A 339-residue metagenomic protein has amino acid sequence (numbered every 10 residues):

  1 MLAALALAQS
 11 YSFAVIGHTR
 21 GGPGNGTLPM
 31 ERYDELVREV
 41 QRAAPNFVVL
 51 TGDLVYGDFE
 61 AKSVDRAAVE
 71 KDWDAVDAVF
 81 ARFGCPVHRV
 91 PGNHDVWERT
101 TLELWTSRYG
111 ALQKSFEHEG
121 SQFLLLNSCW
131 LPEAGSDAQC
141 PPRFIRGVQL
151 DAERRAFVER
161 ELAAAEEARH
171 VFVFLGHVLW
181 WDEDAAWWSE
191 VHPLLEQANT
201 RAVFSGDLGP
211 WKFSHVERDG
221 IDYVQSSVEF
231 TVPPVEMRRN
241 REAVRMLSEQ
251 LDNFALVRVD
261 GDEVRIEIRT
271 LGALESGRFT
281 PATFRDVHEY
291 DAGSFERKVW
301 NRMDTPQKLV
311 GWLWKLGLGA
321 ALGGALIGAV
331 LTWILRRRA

Functional and structural regions predicted by a protein language model:
M1-L7, V330: Sec-dependent N-terminal signal peptides of Gram-negative exported proteins
L5-A67, R160, W181: N-terminal active-site segment of His-dependent metallophosphoesterases
Q9-G26, M30, L150, R154-A185 (+2 more regions): Mobile, glycine- and charge-enriched loop segments and immediately flanking short secondary-structure elements within
F13-V15, V48-L50, R89, V173 (+1 more regions): Residue-level marker for buried hydrophobic side chains located in beta-strands that build the well-ordered beta-sheet
G17-R20, N127-W130, H177, S227 (+1 more regions): A mature extracytoplasmic/lumenal domain signature
H18, G52-D53, G92-N93, G176 (+1 more regions): Active-site glycine-centered loops adjacent to acidic/histidine catalytic or metal-binding residues that shape
E60-H170, E190-A202, P210-D260, V264: Extended active-site neighborhood of metal-dependent phosphoesterases/phosphodiesterases
R245-A339: A short C-terminal boundary segment appended to hydrolase-like catalytic domains
